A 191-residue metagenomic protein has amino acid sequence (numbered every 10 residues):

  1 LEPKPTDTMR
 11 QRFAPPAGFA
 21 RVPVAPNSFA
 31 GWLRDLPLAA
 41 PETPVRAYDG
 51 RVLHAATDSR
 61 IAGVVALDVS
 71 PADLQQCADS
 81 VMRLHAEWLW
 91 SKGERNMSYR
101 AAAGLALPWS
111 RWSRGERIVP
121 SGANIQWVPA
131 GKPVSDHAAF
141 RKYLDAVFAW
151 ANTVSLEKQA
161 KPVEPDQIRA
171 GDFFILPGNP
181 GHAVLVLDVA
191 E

Functional and structural regions predicted by a protein language model:
L1-D58, D68-Q76: N-terminal module-boundary/linker segments of secreted carbohydrate-active enzymes
F13, F19, F29, F140 (+2 more regions): Phenylalanine-focused residue identity feature
A55-R169, I175-A183, L187-E191: Acidic/His-rich structured neighborhood in mature extracellular/periplasmic domains
